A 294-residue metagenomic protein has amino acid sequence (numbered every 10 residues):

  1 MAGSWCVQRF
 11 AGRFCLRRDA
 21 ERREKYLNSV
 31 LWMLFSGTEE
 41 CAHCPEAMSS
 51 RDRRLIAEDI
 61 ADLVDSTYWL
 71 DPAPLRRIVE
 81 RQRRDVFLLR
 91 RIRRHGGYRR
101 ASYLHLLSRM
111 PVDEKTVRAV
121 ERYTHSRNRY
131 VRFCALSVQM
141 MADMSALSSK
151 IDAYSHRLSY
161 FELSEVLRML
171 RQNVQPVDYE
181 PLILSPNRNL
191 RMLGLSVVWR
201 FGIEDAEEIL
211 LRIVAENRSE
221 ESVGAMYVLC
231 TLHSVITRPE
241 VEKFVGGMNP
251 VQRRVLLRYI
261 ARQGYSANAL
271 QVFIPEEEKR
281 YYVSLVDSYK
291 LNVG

Functional and structural regions predicted by a protein language model:
M1-S4, Y103: Single-pass alpha-helical transmembrane signal-anchor segments
V7-G96: N-terminal topogenic membrane-targeting module
Q8-C15, T124-Y160, L167-R168: Long, contiguous interaction/recruitment modules in multidomain scaffold/adaptor proteins
L27-N28, R53, A57, P72 (+5 more regions): Short amphipathic alpha-helical segments that mediate assembly, nucleic-acid/protein binding, or membrane association
C44-A47, R76-R93, D113-T124, M144-S155 (+4 more regions): Amphipathic alpha-helical scaffolding segments comprising HEAT/armadillo-like alpha-solenoid repeats
D52, H95-G96, R127-R129, S155-Y160 (+4 more regions): Short inter-helical turns and helix N-cap capping residues of alpha-solenoid HEAT/ARM repeat scaffolds
D62-V79, A101-V112, R132-A142, Y160-Q172 (+7 more regions): Structural detector for internal amphipathic alpha-helices that build alpha-solenoid repeat scaffolds
A261, Q271-I274, R280, K290: Extended, charge- and Ser/Thr-rich helical segments
